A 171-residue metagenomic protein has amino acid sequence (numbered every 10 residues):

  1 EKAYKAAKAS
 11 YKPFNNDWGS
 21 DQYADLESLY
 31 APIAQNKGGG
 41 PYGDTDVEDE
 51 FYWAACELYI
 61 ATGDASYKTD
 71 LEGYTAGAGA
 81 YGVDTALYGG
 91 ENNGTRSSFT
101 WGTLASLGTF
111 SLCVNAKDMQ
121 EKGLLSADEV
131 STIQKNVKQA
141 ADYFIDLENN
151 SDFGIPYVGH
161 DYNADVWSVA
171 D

Functional and structural regions predicted by a protein language model:
E1-D171: Glycan-recognition and catalytic cores of secretory/periplasmic carbohydrate-active enzymes
